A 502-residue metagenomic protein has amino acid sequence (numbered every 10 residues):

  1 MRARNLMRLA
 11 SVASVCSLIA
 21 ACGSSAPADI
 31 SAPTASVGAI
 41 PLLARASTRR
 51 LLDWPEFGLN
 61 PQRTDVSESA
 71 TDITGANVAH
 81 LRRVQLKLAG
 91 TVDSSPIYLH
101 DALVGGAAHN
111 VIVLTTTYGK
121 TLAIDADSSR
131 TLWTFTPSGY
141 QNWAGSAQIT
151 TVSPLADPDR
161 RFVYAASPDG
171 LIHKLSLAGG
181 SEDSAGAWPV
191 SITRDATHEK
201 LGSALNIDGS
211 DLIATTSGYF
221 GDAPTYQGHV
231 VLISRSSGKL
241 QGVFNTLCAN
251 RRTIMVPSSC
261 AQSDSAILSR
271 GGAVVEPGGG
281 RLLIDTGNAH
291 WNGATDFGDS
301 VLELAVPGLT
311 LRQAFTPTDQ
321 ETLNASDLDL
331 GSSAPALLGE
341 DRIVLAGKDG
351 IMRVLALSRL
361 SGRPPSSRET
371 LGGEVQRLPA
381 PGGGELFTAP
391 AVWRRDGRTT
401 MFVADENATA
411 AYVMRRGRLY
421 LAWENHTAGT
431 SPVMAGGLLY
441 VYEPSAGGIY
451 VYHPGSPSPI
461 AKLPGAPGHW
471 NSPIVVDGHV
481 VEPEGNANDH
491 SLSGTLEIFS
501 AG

Functional and structural regions predicted by a protein language model:
M1-V12: Bacterial N-terminal signal peptides that target proteins for export
I19-A21: C-terminal motif of bacterial Sec signal peptides marking the signal peptidase cleavage site
G23-A26: Bacterial signal peptide processing site
D29-L51: Post-signal peptide N-terminal segment of mature Sec-exported envelope proteins
T48-A70: Predominantly extracellular/luminal regions of secreted and cell-surface proteins, especially disulfide-bonded
R49-R50, E68-T91, L103-A108, G119-A147 (+7 more regions): Extracytoplasmic/lumenal domain signature
S94-H100, I112-L114: General structural concept
